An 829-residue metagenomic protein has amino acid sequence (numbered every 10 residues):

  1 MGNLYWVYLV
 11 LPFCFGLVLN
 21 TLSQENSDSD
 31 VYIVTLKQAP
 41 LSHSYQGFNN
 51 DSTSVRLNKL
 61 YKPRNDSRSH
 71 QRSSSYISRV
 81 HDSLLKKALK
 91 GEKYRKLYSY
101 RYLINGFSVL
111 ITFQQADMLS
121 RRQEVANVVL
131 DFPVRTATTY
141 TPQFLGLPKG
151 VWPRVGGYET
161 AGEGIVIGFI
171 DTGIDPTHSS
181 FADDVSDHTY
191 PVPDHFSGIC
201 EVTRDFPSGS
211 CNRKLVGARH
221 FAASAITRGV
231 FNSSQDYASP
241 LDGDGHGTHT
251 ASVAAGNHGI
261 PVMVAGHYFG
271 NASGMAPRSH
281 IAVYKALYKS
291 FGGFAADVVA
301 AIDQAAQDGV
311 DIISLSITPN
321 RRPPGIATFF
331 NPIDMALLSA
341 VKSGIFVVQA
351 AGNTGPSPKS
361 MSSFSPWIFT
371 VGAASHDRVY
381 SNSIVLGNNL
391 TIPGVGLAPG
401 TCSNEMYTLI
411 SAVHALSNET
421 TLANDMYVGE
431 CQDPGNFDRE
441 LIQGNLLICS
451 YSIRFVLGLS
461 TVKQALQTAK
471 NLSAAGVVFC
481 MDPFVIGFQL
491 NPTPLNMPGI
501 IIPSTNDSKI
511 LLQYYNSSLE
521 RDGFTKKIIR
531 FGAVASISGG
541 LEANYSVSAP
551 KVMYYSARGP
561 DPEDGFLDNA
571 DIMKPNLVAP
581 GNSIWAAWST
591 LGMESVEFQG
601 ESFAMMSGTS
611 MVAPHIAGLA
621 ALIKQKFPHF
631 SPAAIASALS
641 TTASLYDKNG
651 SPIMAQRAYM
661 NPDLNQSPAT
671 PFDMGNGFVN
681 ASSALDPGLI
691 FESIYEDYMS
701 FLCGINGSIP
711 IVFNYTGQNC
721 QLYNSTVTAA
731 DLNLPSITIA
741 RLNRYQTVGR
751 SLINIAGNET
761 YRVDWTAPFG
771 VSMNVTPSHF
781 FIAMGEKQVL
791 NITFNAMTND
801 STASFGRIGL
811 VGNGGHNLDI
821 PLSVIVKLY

Functional and structural regions predicted by a protein language model:
G2-Y829: Loop-rich non-cytosolic ectodomains and luminal regions
